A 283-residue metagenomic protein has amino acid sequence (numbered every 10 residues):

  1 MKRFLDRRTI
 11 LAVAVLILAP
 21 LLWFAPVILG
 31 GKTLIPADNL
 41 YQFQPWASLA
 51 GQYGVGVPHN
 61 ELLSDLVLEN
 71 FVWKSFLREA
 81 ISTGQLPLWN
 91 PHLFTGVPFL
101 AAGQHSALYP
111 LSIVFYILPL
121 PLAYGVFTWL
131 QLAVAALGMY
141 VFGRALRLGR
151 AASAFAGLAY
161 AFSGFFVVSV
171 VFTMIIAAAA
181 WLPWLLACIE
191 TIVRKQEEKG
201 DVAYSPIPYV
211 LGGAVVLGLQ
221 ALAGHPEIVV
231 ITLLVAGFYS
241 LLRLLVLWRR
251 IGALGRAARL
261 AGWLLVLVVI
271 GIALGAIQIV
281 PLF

Functional and structural regions predicted by a protein language model:
M1-P26, L40-L49, R259-L264, V268: Start-transfer (signal-anchor) and selected internal transmembrane alpha helices of multi-pass inner/ER membrane
R3-F4, P98-Q104, Q220-V230: Short secondary-structure boundary segments
L5, V202-P206, A253-A257: Helix-boundary and loop/linker segments of multi-pass membrane transporters
R7-L11, F115, P119-F127, L148-A156 (+1 more regions): Membrane-interface starts of transmembrane alpha-helices
L16, V134-L146, R150-Q196, D201 (+2 more regions): Membrane-embedded helix bundles of polyisoprenyl
P20-M139, L158-A180: Membrane-interface coil-to-helix junctions
F24-G31, I117, L244-W248, I279 (+1 more regions): Transmembrane helix-loop junctions and nearby membrane-interface residues
G30-G31, G84, K195-G200, W248-G252: Short loop/turn hinge sites at secondary-structure boundaries
